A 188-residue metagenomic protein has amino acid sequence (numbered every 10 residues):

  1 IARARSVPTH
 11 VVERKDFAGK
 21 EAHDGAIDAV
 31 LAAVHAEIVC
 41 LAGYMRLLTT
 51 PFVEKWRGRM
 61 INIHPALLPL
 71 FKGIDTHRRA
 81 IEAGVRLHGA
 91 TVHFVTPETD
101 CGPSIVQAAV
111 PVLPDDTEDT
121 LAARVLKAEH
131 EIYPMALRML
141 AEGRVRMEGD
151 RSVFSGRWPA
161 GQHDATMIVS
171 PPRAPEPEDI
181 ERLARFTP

Functional and structural regions predicted by a protein language model:
I1-P188: One-carbon transfer enzymes
